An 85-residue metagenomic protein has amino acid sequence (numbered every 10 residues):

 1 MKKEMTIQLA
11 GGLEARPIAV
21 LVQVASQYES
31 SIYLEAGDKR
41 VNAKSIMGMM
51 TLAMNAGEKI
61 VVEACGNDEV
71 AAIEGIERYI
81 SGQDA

Functional and structural regions predicted by a protein language model:
M1-K2, A85: Absolute protein N-terminus
K3-M5, I60: Hydrophobic residues positioned within well-ordered beta-strands of beta-sheet architectures
T6-A56: Compact, glycine-rich, soluble single-domain proteins
E29, T51-A85: C-terminal structural segments of small proteins and small subunits
